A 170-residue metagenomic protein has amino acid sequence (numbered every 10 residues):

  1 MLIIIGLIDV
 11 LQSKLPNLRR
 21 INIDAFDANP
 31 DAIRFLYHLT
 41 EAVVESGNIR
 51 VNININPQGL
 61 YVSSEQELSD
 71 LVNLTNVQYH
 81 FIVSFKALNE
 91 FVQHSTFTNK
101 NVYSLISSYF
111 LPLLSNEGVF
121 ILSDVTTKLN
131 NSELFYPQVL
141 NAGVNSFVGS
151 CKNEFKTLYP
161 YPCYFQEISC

Functional and structural regions predicted by a protein language model:
L2-L18: Conserved SAM-binding loop of SAM-dependent methyltransferases across substrates and taxa, primarily the Class I
L7-I8, E41, T96-Y109, S132-F147: Well-ordered, non-membrane alpha-helical segments in soluble/globular domains
R20-D27: Conserved SAM-binding motif I beta-strand of class I
A32-N76: S-adenosyl-L-methionine
V62-E65, V77-N101: A short SAM/SAH-binding and catalytic strip from SAM-dependent methyltransferases
L88-E90, V125-N130: Short "lid" loop at the C-terminus of a central beta-strand within the Rossmann-like core of SAM-dependent
I106-S107, L113-T126: Conserved beta-strand signature within the Rossmann-like core of class I S-adenosyl-L-methionine
L129-C170: Class I S-adenosyl-L-methionine
